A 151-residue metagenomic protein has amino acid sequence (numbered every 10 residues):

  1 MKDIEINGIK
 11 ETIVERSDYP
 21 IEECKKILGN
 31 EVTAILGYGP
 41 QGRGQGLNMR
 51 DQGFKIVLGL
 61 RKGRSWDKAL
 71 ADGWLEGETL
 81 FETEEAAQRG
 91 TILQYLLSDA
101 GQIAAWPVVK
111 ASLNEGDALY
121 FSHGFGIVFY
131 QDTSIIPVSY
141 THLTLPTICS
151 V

Functional and structural regions predicted by a protein language model:
M1-N30, L60: Glycine/serine-rich phosphate-binding loop and adjoining beta1-alpha1 elements at the start of nucleotide-handling
E31-G44: Glycine-rich adenosine-cofactor-binding loop
G46, R50: Gly/Ala-rich phosphate-binding loop of Rossmann-like dinucleotide-binding domains, activating on the conserved
F54-D72: NAD(P)-binding Rossmann-fold cofactor-contacting core
W74-G90: Short acidic low-complexity segments
A87-R89, Y95, D99-I127: Rossmann-fold NAD(P) dinucleotide-binding segment
T141-T147: Conserved small/polar residues in nucleotide/adenosyl-binding loops
